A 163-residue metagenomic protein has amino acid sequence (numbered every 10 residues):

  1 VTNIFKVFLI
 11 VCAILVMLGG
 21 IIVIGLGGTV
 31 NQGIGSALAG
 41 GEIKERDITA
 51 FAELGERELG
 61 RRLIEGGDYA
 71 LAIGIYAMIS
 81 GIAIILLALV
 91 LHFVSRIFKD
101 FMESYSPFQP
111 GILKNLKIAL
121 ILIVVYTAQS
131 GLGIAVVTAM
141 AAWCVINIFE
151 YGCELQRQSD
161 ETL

Functional and structural regions predicted by a protein language model:
V1-G40: Cytosolic juxtamembrane helix and N-cap/initiation of the first transmembrane helix
K6-C12, M78-L86, K117-L120, G133 (+1 more regions): Alpha-helical transmembrane segments of integral membrane proteins, emphasizing hydrophobic/aromatic residues
G20, G25-G28, D68-K99, M140-W143: Transmembrane alpha-helical segments in integral membrane proteins
V23-A37, D100-S104, Y151-E161: Perimembrane helix-loop junctions in membrane proteins
I43-S80: Membrane-helix boundary elements
E65-G81, P110-Y126: Alpha-helical membrane-spanning segments of integral membrane proteins, especially the hydrophobic core of TM bundles
R96-L120, E161-T162: Membrane-helix boundary/juxtamembrane motif in polytopic membrane proteins
K114-L163: Alpha-helical transmembrane segments of multi-pass integral membrane proteins, characterized by long hydrophobic
